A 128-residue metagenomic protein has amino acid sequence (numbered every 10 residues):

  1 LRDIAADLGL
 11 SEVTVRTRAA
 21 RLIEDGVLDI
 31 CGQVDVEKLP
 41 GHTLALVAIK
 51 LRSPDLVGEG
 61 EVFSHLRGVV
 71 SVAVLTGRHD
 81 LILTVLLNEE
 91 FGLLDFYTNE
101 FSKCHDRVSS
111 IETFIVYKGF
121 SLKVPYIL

Functional and structural regions predicted by a protein language model:
L1-L128: A compositional/biophysical signature of low hydrophobicity enriched in polar/charged and small residues
